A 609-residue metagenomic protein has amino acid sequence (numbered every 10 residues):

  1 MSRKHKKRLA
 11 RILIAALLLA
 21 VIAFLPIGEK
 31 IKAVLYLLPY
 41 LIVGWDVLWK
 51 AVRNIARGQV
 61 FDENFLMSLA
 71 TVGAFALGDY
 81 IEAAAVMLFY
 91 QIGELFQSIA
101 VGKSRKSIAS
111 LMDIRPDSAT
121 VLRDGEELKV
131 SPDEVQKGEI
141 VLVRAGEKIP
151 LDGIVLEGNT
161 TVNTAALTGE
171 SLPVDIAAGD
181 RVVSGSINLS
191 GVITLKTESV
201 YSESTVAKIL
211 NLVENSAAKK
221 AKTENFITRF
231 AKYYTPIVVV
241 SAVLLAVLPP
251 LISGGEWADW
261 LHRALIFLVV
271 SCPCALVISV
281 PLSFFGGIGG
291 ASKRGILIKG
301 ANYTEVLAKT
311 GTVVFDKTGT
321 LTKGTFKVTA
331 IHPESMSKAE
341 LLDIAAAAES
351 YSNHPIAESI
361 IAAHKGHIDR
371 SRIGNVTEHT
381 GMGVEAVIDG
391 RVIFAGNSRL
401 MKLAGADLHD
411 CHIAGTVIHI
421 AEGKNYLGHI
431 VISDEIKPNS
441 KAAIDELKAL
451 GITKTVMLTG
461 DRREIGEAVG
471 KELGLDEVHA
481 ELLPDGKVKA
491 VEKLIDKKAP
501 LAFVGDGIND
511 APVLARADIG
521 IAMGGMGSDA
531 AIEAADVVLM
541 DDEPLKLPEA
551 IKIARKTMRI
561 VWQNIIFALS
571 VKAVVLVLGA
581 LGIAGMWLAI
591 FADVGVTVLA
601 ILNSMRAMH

Functional and structural regions predicted by a protein language model:
M1-I14, Y234: N-terminal membrane topogenic signal
L13-A16, N225-G254, R263-F284, W562-F591: Bilayer-spanning, highly hydrophobic alpha-helical transmembrane segments
A23-F24, E29, Y36-S118, L122 (+7 more regions): Actuator/coupling domain of P-type ATPases
V52-V60, F96-A109, L282-A301, M605-H609: Juxtamembrane helix-loop transition segments at the membrane interface in multi-pass membrane proteins
S68, L167, F226, H262 (+2 more regions): Conserved catalytic phosphorylation-site environment of P-type ATPases
R144, V328-K454, R463, L475-V491: P-type ATPase nucleotide-binding
G390, T416, E422-Q563: Conserved ATP-binding TGD loop and adjacent catalytic N/P-domain core of P-type ATPases
A535, M540-H609: Membrane-embedded transport module
